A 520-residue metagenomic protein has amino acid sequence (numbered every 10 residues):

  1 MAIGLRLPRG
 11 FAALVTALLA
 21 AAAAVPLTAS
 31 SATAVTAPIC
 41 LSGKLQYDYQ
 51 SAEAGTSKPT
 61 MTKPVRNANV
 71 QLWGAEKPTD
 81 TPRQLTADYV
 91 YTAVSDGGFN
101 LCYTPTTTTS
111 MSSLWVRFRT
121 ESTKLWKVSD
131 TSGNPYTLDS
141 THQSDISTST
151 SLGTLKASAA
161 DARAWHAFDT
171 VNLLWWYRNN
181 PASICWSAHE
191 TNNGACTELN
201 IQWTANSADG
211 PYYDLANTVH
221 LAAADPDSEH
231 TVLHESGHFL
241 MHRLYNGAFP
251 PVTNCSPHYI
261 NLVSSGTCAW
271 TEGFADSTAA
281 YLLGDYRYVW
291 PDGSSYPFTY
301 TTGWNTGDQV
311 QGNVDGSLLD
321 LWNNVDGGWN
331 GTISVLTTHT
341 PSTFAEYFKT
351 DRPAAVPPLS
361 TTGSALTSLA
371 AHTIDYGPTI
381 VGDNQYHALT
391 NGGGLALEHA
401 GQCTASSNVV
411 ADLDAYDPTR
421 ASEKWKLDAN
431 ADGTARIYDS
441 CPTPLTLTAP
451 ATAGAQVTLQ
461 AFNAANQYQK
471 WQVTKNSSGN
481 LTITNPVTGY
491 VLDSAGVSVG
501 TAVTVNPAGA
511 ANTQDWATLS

Functional and structural regions predicted by a protein language model:
M1-A34: Secretory targeting and sorting signals
Y49-L85: Short, ordered, surface-exposed loop/turn motifs in non-cytosolic proteins
E76-C102: Short, acidic Ser/Thr/Gly-rich low-complexity loop/linker segments typical of extracellular and cell-surface proteins
C102-T106, L155-E198: Zn2+-dependent metallopeptidase catalytic core
H189-A222, D227: Catalytic zinc-binding patch centered on the HExxH motif and its immediate surroundings that defines zinc-dependent
H230-G247, E272-D276, A280: Active-site recognition of the HExxH zinc-binding catalytic motif
P251-G382: Replace "(M1/M4/M9/M12/WLM)" with "(e.g., M1/M4/M8/M9/M12/M26/WLM)" and add "not limited to" to clarify scope
V381-S520: Lectin-like carbohydrate-binding module/patch detector with strong preference for beta-trefoil
